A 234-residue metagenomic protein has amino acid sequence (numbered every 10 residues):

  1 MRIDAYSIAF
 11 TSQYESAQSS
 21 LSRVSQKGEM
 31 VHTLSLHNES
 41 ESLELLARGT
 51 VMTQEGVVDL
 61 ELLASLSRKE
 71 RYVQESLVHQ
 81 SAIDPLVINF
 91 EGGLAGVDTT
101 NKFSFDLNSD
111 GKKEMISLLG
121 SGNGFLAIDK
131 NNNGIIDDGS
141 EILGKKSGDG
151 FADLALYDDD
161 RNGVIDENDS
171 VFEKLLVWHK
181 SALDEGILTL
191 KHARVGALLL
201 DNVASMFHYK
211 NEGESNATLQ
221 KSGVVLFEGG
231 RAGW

Functional and structural regions predicted by a protein language model:
R2-W234: Calcium-binding acidic motifs and repeat modules
